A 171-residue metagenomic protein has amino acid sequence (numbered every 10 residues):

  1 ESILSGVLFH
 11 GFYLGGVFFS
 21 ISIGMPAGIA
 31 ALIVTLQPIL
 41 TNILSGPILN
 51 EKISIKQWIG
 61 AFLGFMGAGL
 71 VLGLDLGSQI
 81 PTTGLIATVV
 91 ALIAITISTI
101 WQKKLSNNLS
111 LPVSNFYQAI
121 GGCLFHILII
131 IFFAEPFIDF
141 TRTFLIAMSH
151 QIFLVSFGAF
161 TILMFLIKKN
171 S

Functional and structural regions predicted by a protein language model:
E1-V7, I53-M66, G84-L85, L109-A119 (+1 more regions): Cytoplasmic-side transmembrane-helix entry/capping segments in multi-pass membrane proteins
I3-I23, I43-L44, L70, V89-W101 (+1 more regions): Hydrophobic alpha-helical transmembrane segments of multi-pass membrane transport proteins, especially secondary
F9, F18-K52: Specific alpha-helical transmembrane segments that line the substrate/conduction pathway and gating interfaces
F9, Q37, L63, A91 (+1 more regions): Transmembrane alpha-helical core residues of multi-pass small-molecule transporters, especially secondary transporters
S20, P47-L49, I53, L105 (+3 more regions): Hydrophobic/aromatic residues within transmembrane alpha-helices of multi-pass small-molecule transporters
M25-I29, I97-G121, F140: Juxtamembrane helix-loop-helix junctions in multi-pass membrane proteins
G28-A31, T35, G60, F116 (+1 more regions): Conserved glycine-rich helix-kink/hinge and helix-boundary motifs of the Major Facilitator Superfamily
L44, I53-L74, L92-I93, L124-H126: Hydrophobic transmembrane alpha-helices of multi-pass small-molecule transport proteins
